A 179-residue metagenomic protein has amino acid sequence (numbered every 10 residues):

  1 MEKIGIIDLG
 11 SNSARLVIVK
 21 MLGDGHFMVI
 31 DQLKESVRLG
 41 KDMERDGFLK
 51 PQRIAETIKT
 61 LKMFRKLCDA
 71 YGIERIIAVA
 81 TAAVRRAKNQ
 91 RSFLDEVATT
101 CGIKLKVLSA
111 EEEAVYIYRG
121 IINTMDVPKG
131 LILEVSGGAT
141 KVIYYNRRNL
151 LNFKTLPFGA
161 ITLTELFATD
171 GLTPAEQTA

Functional and structural regions predicted by a protein language model:
M1-L9, V17-I132, I143-A179: Nucleotide/phosphate-binding catalytic cleft detector across ATP-hydrolyzing and phosphate-transferring enzymes
N12: Primarily the dimerization/phosphotransfer
G137-T140: Active-site-adjacent helix-turn-beta-strand microarchitecture at beta-sheet edges that either contains or buttresses
